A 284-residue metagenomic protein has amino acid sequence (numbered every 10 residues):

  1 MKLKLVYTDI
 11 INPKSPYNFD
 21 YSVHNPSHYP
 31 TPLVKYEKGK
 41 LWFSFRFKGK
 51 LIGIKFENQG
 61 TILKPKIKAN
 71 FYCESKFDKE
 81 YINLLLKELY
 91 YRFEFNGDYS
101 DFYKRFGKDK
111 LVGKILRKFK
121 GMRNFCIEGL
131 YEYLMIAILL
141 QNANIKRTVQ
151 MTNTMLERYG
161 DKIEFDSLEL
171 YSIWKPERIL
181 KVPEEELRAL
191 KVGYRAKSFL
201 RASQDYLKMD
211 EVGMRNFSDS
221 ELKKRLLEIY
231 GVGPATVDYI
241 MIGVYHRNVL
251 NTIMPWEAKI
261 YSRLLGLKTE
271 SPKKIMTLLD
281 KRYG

Functional and structural regions predicted by a protein language model:
M1-G284: HhH-family (HhH-GPD) DNA N-glycosylase catalytic core used in base-excision repair
